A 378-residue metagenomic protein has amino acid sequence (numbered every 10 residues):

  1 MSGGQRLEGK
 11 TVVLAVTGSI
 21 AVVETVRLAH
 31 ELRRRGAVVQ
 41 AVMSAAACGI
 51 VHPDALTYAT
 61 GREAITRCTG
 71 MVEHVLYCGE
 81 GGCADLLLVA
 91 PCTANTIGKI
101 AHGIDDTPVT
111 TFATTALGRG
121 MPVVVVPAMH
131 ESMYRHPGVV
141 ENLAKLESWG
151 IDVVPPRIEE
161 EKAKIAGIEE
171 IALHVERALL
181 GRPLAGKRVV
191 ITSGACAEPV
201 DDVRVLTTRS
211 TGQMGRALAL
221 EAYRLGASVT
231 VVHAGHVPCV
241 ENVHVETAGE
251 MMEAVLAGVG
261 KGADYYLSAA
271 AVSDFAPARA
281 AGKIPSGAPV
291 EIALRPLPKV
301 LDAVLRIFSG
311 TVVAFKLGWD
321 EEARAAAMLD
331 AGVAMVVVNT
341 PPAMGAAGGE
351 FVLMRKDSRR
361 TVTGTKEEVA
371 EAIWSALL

Functional and structural regions predicted by a protein language model:
M1-L378: A cross-family phosphate/adenosyl-ligand binding-site feature
